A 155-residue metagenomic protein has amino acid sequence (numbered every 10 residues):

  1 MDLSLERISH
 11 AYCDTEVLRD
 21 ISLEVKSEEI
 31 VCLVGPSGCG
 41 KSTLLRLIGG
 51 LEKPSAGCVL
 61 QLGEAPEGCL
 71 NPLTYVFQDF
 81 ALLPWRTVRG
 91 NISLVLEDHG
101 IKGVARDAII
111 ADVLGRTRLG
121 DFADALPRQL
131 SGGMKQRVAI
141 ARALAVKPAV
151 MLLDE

Functional and structural regions predicted by a protein language model:
V34-P36: The feature captures the beta-strand-to-loop junction immediately N-terminal to the Walker
G49: Helix-to-loop junction immediately C-terminal to a conserved catalytic motif
G57-G68: Conserved ABC transporter NBD signature motif
E97, V104-F122: Conserved ABC ATPase "signature" region
L126-L130, M134: Conserved ABC ATPase signature
A145-A149: A short, proline-enriched helix->beta-strand linker immediately N-terminal to the Walker B motif in ABC-type P-loop
M151-D154: Catalytic Walker B motif of ABC-type/P-loop ATPase nucleotide-binding domains
